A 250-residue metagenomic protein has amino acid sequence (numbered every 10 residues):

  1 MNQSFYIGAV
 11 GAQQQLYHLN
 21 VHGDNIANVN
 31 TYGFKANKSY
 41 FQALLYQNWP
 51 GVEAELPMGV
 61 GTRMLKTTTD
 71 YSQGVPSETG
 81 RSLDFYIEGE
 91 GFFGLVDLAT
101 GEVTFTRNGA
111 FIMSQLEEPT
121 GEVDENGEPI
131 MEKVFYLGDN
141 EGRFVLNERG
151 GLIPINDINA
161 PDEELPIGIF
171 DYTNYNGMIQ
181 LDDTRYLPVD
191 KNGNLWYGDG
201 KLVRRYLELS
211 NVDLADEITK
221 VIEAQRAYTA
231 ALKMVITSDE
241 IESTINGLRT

Functional and structural regions predicted by a protein language model:
M1-K133, G138-T250: Amphipathic alpha-helical polymerization modules
